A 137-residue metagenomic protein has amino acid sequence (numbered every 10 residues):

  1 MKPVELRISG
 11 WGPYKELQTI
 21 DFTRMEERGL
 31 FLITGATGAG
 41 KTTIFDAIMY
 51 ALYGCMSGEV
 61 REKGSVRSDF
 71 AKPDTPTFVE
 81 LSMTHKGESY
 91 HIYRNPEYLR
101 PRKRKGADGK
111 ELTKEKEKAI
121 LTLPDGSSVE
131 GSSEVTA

Functional and structural regions predicted by a protein language model:
M1-S133, A137: Extreme N-terminal "head/tail" segments of very large remodeling/mechanoenzyme assemblies
